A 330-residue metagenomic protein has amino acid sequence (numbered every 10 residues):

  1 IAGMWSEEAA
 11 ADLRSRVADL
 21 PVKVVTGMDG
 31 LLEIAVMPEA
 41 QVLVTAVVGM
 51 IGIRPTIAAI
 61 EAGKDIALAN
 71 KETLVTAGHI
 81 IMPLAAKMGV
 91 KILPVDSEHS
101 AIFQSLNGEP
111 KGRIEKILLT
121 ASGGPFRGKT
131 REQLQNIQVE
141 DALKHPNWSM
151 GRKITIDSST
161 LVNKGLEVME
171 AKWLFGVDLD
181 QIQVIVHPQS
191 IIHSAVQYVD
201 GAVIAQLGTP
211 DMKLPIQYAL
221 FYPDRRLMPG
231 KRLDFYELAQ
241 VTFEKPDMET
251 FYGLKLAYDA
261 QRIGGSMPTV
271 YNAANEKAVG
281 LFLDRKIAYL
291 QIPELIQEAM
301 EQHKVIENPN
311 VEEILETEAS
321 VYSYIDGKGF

Functional and structural regions predicted by a protein language model:
I1-F330: Catalytic, metal-anchored helix/loop core of enzyme active sites in primary metabolism
